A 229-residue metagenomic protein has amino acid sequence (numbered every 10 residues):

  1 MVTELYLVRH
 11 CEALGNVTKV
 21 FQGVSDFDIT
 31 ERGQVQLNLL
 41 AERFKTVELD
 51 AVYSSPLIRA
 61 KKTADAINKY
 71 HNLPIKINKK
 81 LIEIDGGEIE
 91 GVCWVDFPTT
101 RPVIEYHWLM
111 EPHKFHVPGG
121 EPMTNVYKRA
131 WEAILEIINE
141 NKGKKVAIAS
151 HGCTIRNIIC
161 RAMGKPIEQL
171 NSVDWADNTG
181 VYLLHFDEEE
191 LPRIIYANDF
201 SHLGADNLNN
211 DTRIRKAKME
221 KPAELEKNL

Functional and structural regions predicted by a protein language model:
V2-T3, I84-D96, N139, K144 (+1 more regions): Acidic, low-complexity terminal tails and accessory targeting/binding regions of phosphate-metabolizing enzymes
E4-H10, I148: Short, hydrophobic/glycine-enriched beta-strand segments
V8, E12-L73, I77: Active-site-proximal alpha-helix that buttresses catalytic centers in soluble enzyme cores
C11, G152, N198: Active-site metal-binding loops of divalent metal-dependent hydrolases
S54-S55, K128, A149-S150: Short beta-strand scaffold positions
P56, L73-I89, D174: A short, structured active-site edge motif that brings together acidic residues
V103-N125, E220-E224: Short glycine/proline- and acidic residue-enriched helix-loop micro-motifs that form flexible lids or anion-recognition
G152-R156, R193: GST superfamily/GST-like fold recognition
